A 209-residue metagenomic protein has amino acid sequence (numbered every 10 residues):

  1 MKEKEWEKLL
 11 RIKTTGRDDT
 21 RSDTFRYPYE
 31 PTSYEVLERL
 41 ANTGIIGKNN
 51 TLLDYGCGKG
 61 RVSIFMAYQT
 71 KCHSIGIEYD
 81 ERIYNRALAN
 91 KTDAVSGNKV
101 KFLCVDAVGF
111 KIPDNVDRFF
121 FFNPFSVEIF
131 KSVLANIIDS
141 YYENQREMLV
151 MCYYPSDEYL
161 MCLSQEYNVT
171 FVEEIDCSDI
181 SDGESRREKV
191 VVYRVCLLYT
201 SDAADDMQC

Functional and structural regions predicted by a protein language model:
M1-G47: S-adenosyl-L-methionine
N50-G56: Conserved class I S-adenosyl-L-methionine
G60-I64: Glycine-rich SAM-binding Motif I of class I
H73-E78: Conserved SAM-binding motif I beta-strand of class I
A87-L88: Conserved SAM-binding loop
G97-V105: Conserved SAM-binding strand-loop segment of SAM-dependent methyltransferases
I129-E188: C-terminal substrate-binding/active-site "lid" region of AdoMet-derived donor-dependent transferases
Y199-A204: Conserved small/polar residues in nucleotide/adenosyl-binding loops
